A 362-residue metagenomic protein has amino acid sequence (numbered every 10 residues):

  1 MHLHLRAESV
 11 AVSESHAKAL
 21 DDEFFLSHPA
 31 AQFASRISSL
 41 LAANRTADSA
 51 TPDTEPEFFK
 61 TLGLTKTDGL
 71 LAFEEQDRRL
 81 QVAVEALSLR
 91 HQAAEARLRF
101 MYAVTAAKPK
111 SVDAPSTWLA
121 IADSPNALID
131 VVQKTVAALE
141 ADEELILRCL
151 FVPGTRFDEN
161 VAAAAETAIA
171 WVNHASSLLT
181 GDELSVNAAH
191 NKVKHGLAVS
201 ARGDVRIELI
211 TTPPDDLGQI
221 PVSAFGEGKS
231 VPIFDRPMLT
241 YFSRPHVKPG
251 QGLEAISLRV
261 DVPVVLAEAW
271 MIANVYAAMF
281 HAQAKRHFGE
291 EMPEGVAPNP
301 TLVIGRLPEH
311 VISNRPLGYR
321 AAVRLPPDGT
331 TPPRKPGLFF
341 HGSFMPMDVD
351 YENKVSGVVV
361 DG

Functional and structural regions predicted by a protein language model:
M1-S88, K134-G362: Acidic, Ser/Thr/Gly/Pro-rich intrinsically disordered interaction regions
F73-D142: Amphipathic alpha-helical interface elements
